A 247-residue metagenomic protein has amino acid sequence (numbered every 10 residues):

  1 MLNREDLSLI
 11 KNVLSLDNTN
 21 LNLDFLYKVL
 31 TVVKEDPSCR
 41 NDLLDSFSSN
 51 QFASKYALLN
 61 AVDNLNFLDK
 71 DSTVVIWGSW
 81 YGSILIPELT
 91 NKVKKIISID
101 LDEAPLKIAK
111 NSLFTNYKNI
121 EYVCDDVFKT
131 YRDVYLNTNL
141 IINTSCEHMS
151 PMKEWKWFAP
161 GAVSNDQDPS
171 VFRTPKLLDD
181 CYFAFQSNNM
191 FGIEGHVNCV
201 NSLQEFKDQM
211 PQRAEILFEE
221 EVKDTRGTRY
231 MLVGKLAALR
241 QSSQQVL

Functional and structural regions predicted by a protein language model:
M1-D69: S-adenosyl-L-methionine
D69-Y81: Conserved class I S-adenosyl-L-methionine
Y81-V93: Conserved SAM-binding loop of SAM-dependent methyltransferases across substrates and taxa, primarily the Class I
K94-I99: Short beta-strand element of Class I
L101-A104: Conserved SAM/SAH-binding beta-strand->alpha-helix loop
K107-Y135: S-adenosyl-L-methionine
T138-K153: A short SAM/SAH-binding and catalytic strip from SAM-dependent methyltransferases
P151-L232: C-terminal substrate-binding/active-site "lid" region of AdoMet-derived donor-dependent transferases
